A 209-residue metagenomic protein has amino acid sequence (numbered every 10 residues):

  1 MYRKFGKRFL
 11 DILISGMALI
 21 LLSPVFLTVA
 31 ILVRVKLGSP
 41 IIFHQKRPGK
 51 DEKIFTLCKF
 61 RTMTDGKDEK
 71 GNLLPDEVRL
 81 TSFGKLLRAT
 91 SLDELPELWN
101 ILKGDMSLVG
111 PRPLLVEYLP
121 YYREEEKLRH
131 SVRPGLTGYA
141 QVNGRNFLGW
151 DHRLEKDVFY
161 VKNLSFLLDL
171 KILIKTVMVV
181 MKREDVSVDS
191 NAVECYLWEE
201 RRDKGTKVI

Functional and structural regions predicted by a protein language model:
M1-D65, K171-I209: A hydrophobic, helix-centered structural microdomain
M1-F5, P75, R79, E94 (+1 more regions): Juxtamembrane loop-helix boundary motifs flanking transmembrane segments in multi-pass membrane proteins
S15, F43, T81-K85, E117 (+1 more regions): Positions in alpha-helical segments
P40, P48, W99-I209: Hydrophobic structural segments characteristic of membrane proteins
F43-R79, T137-E155: Short, glycine-rich, amphipathic interfacial segments at transmembrane boundaries or analogous
L73, L92, S107-P111: Helix-adjacent hinge/juxtasegments
F83-T90, V158-K162: Short, well-ordered beta-strand elements within core beta-sheets of diverse protein domains
K85-D105: Short, conserved beta-strand/loop elements in beta-sheet-dominated catalytic cores that frequently flank divalent-metal
